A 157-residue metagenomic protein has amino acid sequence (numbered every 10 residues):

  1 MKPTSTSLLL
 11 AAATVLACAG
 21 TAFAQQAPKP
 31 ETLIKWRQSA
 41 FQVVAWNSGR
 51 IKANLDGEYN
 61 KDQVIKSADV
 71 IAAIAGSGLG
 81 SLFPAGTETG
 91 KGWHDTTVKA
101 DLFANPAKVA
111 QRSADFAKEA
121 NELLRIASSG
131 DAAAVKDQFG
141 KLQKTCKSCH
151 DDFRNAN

Functional and structural regions predicted by a protein language model:
M1-A11: Bacterial N-terminal signal peptides that target proteins for export
A11-A12, A22: Cleavable N-terminal signal peptides
C18-A24: Sec/Tat signal peptide C-region and signal peptidase I cleavage site
E31-I65, D69-N157: Sequence context surrounding c-type heme c attachment/ligation sites in exported
